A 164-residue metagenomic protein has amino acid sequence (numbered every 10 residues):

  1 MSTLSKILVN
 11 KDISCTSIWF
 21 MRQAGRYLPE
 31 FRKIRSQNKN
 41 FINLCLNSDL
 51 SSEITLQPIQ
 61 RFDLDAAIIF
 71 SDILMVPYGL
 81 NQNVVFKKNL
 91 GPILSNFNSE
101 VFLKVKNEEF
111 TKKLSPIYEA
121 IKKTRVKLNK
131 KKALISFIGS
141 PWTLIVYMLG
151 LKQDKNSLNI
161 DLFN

Functional and structural regions predicted by a protein language model:
M1-N81, F86: N-terminal basic, low-complexity leaders that serve as flexible interaction/assembly modules and, when applicable, as
V85-N164: Active-site-proximal, glycine-rich beta->alpha crossover segments in alpha/beta enzymes that shape flexible
